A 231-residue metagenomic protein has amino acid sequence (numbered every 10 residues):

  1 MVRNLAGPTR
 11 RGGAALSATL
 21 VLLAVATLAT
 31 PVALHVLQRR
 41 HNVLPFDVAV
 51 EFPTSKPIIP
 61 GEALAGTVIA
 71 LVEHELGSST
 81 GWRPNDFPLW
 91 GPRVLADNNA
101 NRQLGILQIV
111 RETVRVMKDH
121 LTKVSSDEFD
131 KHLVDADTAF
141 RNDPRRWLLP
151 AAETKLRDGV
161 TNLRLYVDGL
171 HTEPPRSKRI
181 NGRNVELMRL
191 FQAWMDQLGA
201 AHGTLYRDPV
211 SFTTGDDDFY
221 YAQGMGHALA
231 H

Functional and structural regions predicted by a protein language model:
M1-R11: N-terminal Lys/Arg-rich, disordered targeting/topogenic segments
R10-L16, D216: Membrane-interface helix-boundary signature
S17-V32: Hydrophobic membrane-insertion alpha-helices, especially the h-region of bacterial N-terminal signal peptides
L20-L23, R111, R115, A230: Short, well-ordered alpha-helical packing segments
A29, W90-P92, N99, L104-I106 (+3 more regions): Short, charged N-terminal helix-start/capping segments
P31-L44: Hydrophobic single-pass membrane-insertion segments
V43-A152: N-terminal Sec/ER secretory leader and immediately downstream segment of secreted/extracellular precursors
E153-H231: Extended amphipathic alpha-helical interaction segments
